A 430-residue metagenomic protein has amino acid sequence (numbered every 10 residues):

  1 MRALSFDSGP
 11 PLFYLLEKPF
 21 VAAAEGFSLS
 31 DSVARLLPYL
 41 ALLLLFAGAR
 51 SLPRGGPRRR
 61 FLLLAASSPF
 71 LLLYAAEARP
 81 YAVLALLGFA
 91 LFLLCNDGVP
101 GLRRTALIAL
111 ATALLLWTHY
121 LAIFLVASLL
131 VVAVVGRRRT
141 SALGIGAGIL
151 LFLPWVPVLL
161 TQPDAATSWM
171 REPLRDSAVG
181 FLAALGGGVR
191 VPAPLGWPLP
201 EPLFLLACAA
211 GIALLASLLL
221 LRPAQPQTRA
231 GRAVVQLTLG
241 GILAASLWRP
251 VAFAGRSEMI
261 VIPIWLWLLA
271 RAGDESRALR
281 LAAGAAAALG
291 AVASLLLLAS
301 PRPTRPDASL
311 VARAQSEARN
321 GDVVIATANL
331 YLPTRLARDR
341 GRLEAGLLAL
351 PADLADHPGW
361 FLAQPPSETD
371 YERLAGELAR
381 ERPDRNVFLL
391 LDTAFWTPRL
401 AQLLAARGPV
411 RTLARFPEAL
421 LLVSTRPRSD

Functional and structural regions predicted by a protein language model:
M1-R426: Membrane-proximal helix-loop-helix interfaces that form the catalytic/acceptor-binding platform of multi-pass membrane
R428-D430: Short, solvent-exposed mixed-charge patches
